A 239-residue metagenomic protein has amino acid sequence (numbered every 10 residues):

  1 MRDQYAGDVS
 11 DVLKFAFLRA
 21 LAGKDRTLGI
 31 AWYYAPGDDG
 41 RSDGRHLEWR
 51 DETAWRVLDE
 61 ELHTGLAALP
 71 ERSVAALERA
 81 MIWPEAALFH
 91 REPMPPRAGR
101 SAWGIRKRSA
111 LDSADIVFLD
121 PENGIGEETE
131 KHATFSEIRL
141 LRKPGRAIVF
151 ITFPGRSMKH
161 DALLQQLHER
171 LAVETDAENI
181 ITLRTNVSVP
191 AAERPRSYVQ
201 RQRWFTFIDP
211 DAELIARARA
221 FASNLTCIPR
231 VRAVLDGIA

Functional and structural regions predicted by a protein language model:
M1-A239: Class I S-adenosyl-L-methionine-dependent methyltransferase catalytic core
